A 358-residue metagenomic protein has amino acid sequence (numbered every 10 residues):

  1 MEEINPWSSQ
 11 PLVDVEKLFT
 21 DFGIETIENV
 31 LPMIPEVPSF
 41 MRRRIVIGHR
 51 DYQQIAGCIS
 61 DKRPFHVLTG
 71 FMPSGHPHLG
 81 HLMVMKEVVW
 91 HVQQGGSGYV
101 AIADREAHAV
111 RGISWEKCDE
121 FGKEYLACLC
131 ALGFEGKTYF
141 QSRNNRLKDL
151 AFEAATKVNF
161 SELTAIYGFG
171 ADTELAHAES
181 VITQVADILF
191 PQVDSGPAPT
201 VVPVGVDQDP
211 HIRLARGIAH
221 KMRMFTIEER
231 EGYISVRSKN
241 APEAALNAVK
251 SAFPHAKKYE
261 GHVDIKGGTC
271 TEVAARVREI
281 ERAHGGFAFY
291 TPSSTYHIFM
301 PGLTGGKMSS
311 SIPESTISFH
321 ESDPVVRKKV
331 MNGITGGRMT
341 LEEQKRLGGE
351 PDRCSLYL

Functional and structural regions predicted by a protein language model:
M1-H66, P73-P191: N-terminal Rossmann-like or analogous alpha/beta NTP/dinucleotide-binding catalytic cores that position adenine
M1-M72, H220, E228-S315, F319-D323 (+1 more regions): Non-catalytic terminal extensions that flank enzyme cores
S74, P197-V201, E314: Short, solvent-exposed beta-strand edge segments and adjacent coil->beta transition regions
H81, M85, Q208-I212, C354: Short alpha-helical patches at coil-to-helix transitions and adjacent helical residues in well-structured domains
V88, G305, Y357: Residue-level signal for inorganic ion chemistry
E116-A288: Divalent-metal (Mg2+/Mn2+/Ca2+)-assisted nucleotide/phosphate chemistry catalytic cores
E116-C118, Q141, V202-G205, T295 (+1 more regions): Conserved phosphate-binding loops in nucleotide/dinucleotide-binding enzymes
